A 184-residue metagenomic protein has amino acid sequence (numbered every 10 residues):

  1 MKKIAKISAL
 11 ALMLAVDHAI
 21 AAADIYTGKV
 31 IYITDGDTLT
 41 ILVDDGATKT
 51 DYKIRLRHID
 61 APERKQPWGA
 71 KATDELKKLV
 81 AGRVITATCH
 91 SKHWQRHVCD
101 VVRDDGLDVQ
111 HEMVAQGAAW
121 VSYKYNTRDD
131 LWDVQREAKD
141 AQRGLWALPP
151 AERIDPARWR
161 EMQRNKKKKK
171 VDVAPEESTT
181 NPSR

Functional and structural regions predicted by a protein language model:
M1-S8: Bacterial N-terminal signal peptides that target proteins for export
S8-D17: Bacterial N-terminal signal peptides
A9, D35, T180-N181: N-terminal compositionally biased, intrinsically disordered segments and leader/signal-like regions
L14, D104-L107, A147-I154: Short, exposed beta-strand "edge-strand" segments with a Pro/Gly-rich flavor and a Y/T-containing core
A15-V16, A22, A174-P175: Intrinsically disordered, low-complexity regulatory regions of eukaryotic regulatory proteins
A21-S122: Electropositive
Y125-R184: N-terminal targeting pre-sequences for secretion and organelle import
